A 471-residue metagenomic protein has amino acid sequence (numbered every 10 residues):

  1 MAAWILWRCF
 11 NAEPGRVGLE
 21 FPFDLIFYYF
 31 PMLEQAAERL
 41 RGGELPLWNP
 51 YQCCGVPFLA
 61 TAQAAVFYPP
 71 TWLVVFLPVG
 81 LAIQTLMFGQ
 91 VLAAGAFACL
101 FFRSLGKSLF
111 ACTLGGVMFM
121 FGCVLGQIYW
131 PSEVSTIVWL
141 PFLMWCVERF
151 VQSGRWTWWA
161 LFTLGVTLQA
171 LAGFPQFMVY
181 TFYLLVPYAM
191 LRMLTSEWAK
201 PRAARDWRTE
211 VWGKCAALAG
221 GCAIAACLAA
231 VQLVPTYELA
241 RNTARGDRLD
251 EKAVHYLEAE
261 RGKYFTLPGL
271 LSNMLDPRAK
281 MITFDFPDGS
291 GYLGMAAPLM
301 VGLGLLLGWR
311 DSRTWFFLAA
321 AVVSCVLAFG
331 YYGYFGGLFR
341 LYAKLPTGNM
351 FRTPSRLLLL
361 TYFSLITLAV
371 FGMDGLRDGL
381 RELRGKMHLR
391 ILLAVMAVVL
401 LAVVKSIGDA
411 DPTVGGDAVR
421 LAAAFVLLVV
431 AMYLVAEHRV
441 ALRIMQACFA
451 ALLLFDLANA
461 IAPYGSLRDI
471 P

Functional and structural regions predicted by a protein language model:
M1-P57, Y237-A244, L299-G302, A462-G465 (+1 more regions): Hydrophobic alpha-helical membrane-insertion signals
F23-R39, E44, G221, A225-L305 (+3 more regions): Periplasmic/ER-lumenal interhelical loops and adjacent helix-loop junctions in multi-pass membrane proteins
E44, Y51, T61-T85, K344-R352: Juxtamembrane segments of multi-pass membrane glycosylation machinery that transfer sugars from lipid-linked donors
G80, V117-V134, T167-L171: Aromatic- and kink-enriched transmembrane "portal" helix at the membrane-lumen/periplasm boundary that abuts
A82-L92, P131-V134, A223, C227 (+3 more regions): Hydrophobic alpha-helical transmembrane segments of multi-pass membrane proteins
T85-L105, L299: Transmembrane-helix motifs of polytopic, lipid-linked glycan transferases
A98-M120, G154-W159, K386-R390: Transmembrane-helix signature of polytopic, membrane-embedded enzymes that assemble or transfer cell-envelope glycans
S132, V138, C146, F150-T167 (+7 more regions): Contiguous transmembrane helix-bundle modules in multi-pass membrane proteins
